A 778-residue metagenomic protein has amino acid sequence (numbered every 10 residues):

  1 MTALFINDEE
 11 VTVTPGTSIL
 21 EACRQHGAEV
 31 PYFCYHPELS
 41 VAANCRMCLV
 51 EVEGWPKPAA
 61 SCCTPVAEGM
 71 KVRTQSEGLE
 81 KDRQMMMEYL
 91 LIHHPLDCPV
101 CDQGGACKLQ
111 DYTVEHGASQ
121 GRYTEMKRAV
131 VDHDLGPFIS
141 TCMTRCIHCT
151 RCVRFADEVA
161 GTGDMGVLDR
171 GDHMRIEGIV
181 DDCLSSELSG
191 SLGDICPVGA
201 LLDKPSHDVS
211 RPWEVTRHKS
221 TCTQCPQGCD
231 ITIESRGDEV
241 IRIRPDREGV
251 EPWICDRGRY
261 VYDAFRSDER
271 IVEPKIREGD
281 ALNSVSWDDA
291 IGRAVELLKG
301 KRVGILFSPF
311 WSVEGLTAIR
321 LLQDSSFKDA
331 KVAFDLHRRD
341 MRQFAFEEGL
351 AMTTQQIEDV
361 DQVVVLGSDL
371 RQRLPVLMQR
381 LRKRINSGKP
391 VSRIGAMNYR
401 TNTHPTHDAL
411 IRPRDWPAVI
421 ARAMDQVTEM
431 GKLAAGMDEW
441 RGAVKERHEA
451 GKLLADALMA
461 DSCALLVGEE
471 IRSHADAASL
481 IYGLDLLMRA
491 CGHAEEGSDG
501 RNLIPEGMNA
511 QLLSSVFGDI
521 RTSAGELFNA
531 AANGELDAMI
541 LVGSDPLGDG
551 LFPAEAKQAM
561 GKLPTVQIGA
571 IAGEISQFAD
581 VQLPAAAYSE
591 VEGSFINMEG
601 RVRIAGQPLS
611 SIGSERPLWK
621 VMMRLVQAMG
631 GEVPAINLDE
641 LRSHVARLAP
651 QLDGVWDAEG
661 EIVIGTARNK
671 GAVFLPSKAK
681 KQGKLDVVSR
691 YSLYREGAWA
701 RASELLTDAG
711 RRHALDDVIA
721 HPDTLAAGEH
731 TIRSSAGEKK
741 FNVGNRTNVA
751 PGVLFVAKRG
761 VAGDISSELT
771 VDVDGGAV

Functional and structural regions predicted by a protein language model:
M1-G16, E21-R24, H36, E51-W55 (+5 more regions): N-terminal export/assembly segments and adjacent metallocofactor-ligating motifs of anaerobic energy-metabolism
V30, Y35, R320, D359-V365 (+6 more regions): A cross-kingdom feature strongest in bacterial/archaeal respiratory oxidoreductases
L201-H207, V240-R242, I305, K331 (+9 more regions): Acidic/polar loop patches that form or flank catalytic/metal-binding clefts of enzymes that bind anionic ligands
A290-V303, T353-V360, A450-A464, L527-D537: Glycine-rich phosphate/diphosphate-binding loops that line cofactor/substrate pockets in enzymes
D329-M341, V391-N398, A490-L512, V566-I575: A generic structural motif
A396-M397, T403-G436, A477, E590 (+2 more regions): Short alpha-helices
T406-L410, P417-I471: Phosphate/pyrophosphate-binding active-site segments
C463-A532: A glycine-rich, hydrophobic/aromatic-adjacent loop/helix-cap motif
